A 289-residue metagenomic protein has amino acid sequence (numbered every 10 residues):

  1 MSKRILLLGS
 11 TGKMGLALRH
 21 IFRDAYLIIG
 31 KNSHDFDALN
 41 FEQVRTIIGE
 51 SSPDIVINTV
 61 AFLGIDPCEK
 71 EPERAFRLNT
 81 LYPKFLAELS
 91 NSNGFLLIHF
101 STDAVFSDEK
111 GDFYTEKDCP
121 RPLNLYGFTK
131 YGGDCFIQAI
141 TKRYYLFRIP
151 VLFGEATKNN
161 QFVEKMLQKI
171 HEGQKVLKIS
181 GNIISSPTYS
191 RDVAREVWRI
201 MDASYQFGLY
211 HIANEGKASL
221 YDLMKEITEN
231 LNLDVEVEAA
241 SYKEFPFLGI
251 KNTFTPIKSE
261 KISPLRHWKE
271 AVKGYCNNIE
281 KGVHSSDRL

Functional and structural regions predicted by a protein language model:
K3-I21: N-terminal Rossmann NAD(P)H-binding glycine-rich loop of SDR-like oxidoreductase domains
L8, K31, T59-V60, L97-D103 (+1 more regions): SDR active-site strand-loop-helix element
G30-E42: Rossmann-fold cofactor-recognition segment
E42-L78, N91: NAD(P)H-binding glycine-rich loop region in Rossmannoid oxidoreductase-like domains and their noncatalytic homologs
R77, L81-Y82, V105-F147, L152-F153: Catalytic helix-loop patch of NAD(P)-dependent Rossmann-fold dehydrogenases
C135-S185, R191-D192, W198: NAD(P)-dependent short-chain dehydrogenase/reductase
E196, A203-P246, C276, V283-L289: Mid/C-terminal beta-alpha module of Rossmann-like enzyme folds, strongest in SDR-family dehydrogenases/epimerases
V235, N252-L289: C-terminal amphipathic/interface module of NAD(P)-dependent oxidoreductases and related NAD-binding regulators
